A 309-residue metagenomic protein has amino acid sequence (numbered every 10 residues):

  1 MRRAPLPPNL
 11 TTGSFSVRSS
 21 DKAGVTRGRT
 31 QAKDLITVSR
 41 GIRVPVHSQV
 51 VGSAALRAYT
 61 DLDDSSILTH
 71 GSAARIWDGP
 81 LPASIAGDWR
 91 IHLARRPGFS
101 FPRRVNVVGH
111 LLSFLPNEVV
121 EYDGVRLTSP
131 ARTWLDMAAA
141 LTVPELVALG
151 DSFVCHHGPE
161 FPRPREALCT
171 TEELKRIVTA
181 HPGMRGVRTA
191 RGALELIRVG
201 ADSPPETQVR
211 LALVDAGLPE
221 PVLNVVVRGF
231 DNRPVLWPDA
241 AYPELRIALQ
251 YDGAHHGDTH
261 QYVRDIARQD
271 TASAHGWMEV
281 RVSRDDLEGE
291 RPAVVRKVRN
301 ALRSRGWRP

Functional and structural regions predicted by a protein language model:
M1-G186, R303, R308-P309: Short gly/ser-rich loop at a beta-strand->alpha-helix junction or flexible surface loop bordering the NTP-binding
S14, S19, G24, H157-P309: Surface segments flanking catalytic/ligand-binding clefts of nucleic-acid enzymes
